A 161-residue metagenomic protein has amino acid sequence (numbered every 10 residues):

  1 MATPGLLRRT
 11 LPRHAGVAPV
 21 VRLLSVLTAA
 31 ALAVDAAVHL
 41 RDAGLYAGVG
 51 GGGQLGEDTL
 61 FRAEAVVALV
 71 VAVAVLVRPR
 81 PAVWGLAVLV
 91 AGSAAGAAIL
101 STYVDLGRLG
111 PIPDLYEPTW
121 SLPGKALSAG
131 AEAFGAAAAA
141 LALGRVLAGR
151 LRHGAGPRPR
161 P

Functional and structural regions predicted by a protein language model:
A2-P161: Membrane-interface extramembranous regions
